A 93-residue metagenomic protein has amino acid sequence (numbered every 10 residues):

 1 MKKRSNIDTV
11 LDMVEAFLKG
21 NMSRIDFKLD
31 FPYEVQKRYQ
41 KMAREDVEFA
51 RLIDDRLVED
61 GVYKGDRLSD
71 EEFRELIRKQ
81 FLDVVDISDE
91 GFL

Functional and structural regions predicted by a protein language model:
M1-L93: Acidic, Ser/Pro/Thr-rich low-complexity regulatory regions and the short amphipathic helical interaction modules they
